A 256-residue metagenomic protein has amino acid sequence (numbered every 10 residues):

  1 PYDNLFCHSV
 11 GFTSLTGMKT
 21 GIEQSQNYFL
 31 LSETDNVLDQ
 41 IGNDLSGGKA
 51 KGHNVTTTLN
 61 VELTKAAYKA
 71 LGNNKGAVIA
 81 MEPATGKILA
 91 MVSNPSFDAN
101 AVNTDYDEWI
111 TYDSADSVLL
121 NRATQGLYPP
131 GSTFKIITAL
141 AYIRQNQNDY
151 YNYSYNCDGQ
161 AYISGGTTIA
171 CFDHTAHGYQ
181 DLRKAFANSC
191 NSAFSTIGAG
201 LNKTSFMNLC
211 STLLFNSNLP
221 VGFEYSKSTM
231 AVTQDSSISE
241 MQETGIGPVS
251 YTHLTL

Functional and structural regions predicted by a protein language model:
P1-G52, K69, A90, E243: Small/polar-residue-rich segments within soluble enzyme cores
D3, T16, T20, V61 (+3 more regions): Electropositive phosphate-/nucleotide-binding environments in soluble metabolic enzymes
N4, A50-N54, N73, P129 (+2 more regions): Extracytoplasmic
H8-G11, T56-T58, A77-M81, L89-S93: Soluble periplasmic/extracytoplasmic beta-strand elements of cell-envelope proteins
E23-Y28, N74, D107-W109: Short intrinsically disordered coil segments
F29, E33, A70-N74, S189 (+2 more regions): Alpha-helix boundary/capping residues
N43, A84-S132, I137-L254: Beta-lactam-recognizing serine transpeptidase/beta-lactamase-like catalytic domain environment
S46-A84: A conserved hydrophobic secondary-structure block that centers on an alpha-helix together with its immediately flanking
